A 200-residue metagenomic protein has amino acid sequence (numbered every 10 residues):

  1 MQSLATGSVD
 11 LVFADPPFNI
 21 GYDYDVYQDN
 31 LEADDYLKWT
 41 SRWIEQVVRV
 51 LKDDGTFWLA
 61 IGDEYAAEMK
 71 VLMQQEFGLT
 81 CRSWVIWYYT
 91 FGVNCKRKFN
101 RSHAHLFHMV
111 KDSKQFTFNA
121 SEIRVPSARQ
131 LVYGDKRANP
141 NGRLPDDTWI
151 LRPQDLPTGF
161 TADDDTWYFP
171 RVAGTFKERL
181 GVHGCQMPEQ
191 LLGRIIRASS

Functional and structural regions predicted by a protein language model:
M1-S200: Core catalytic lobe of class I
